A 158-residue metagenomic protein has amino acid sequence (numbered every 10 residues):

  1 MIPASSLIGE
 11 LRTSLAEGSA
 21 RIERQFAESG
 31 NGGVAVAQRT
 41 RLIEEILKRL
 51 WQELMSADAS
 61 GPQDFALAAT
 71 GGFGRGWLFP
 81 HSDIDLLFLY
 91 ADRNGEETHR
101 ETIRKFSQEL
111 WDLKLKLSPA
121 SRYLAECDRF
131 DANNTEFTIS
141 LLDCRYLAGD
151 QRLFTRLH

Functional and structural regions predicted by a protein language model:
M1-H158: A nucleotide- and high-energy phosphate-metabolite-utilizing enzyme signature
